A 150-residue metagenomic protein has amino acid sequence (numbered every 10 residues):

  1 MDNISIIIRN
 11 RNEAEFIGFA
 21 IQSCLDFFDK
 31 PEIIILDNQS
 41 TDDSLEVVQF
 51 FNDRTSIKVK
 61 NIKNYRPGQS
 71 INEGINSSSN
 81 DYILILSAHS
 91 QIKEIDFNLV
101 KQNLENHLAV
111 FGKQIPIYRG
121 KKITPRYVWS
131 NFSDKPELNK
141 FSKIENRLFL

Functional and structural regions predicted by a protein language model:
M1-S23: N-proximal low-complexity "stem/linker" segments adjacent to membrane-targeting elements
Q22-P31: Short, acidic, metal-binding catalytic loop of nucleotide-sugar glycosyltransferases
P31-Q39, K60-K63: Short beta-strand/loop segment that forms part of the nucleotide-sugar
D37-E46, S90: A conserved acidic beta->alpha catalytic loop
I62-S78: Glycine-rich, basic loop-to-helix element that forms the pyrophosphate-binding segment of sugar-nucleotide handling
I83: Short aromatic/hydrophobic "clamp" motif used to bind/position activated sugar donors
I95-P125: Conserved donor NDP-sugar-binding/catalytic core segment of glycosyltransferases
K113, Y118, Y127-F149: Short, flexible, basic/aromatic active-site loop/helix in glycosyltransferases
